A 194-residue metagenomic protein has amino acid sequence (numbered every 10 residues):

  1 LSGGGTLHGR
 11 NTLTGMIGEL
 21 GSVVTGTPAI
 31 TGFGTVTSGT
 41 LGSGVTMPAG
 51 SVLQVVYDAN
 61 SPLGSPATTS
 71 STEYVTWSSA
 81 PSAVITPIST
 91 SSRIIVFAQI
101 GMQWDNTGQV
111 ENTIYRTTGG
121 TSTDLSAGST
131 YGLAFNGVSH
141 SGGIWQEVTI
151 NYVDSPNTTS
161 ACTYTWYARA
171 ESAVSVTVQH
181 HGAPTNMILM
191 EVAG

Functional and structural regions predicted by a protein language model:
L1-G5, G9-A49: Register-specific beta-strand positions within repetitive beta-rich fiber domains
G3, G32, T37, Q54 (+2 more regions): A generic structural signal for well-ordered coil/turn residues at beta-strand boundaries that shape enzyme active-site
T6, T35, T40, T46 (+5 more regions): Ser/Thr- (and often Asn-) enriched beta-sheet segments in non-cytosolic proteins
M16, L20, L53, Y74-S82 (+2 more regions): Local beta-strand/beta-hairpin segments that build beta-sheet-rich folds
G50-S79: Solvent-exposed, flexible loop/coil segments flanking beta-strands in beta-rich domains
D58-A59, S65-T69, V84-A161, T165-G194: Terminal beta-strand-rich extracellular "head" domains that mediate receptor/glycan or other ligand binding
